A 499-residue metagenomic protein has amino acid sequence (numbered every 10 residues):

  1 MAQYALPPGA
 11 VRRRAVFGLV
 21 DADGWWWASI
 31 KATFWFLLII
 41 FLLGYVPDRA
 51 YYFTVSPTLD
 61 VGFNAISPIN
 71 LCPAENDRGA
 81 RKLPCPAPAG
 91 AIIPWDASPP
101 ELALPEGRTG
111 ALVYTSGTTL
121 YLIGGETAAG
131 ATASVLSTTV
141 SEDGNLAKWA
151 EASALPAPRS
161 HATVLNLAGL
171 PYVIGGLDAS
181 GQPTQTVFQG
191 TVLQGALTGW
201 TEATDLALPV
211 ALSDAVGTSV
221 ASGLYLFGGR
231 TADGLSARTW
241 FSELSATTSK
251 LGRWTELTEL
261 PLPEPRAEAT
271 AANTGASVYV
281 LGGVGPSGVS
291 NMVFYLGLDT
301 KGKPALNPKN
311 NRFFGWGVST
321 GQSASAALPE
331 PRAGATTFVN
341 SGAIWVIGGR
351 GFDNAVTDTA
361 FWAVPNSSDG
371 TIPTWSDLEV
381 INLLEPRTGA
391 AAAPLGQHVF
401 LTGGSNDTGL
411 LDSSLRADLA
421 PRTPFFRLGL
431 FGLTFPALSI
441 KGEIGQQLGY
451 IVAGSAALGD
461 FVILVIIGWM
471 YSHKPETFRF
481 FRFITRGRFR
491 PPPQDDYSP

Functional and structural regions predicted by a protein language model:
M1-V11, R490-P499: Short, intrinsically disordered terminal tails adjacent to the first/last structured region
A2-D23, L428-I440: Membrane-proximal N-terminal segments immediately preceding the first transmembrane helix
R12-A15, W26, S67, F480: Intrinsically disordered, low-complexity serine/threonine-rich regulatory regions of eukaryotic proteins
R12-R14, K82, R488-R490: Polybasic, lysine/arginine-rich low-complexity segments
A15-F36, G449: N-terminal Sec-pathway targeting helices
A22, D77, H473, R486-G487: Surface-exposed polar/charged interaction patches
I30-A32, F41-A456, D460, I467-P475 (+1 more regions): Kelch-like beta-propeller repeat domains
P475-P499: Cytoplasmic C-terminal tails of single-pass
